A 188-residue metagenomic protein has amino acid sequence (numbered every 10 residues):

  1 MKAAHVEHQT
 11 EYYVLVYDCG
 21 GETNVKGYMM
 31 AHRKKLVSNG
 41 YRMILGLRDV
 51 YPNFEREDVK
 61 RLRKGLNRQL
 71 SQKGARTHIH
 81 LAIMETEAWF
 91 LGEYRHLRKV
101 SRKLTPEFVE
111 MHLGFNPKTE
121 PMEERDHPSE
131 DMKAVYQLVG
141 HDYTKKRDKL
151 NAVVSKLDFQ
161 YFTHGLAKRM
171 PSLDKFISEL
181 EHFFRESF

Functional and structural regions predicted by a protein language model:
M1-F188: C-terminal accessory helical subdomains adjacent to catalytic cores in phosphodiester- and nucleotide-handling enzymes
